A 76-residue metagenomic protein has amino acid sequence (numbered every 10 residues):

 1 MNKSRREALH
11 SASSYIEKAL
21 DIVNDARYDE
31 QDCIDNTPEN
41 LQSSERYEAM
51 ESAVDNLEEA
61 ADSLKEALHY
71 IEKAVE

Functional and structural regions predicted by a protein language model:
M1-E76: Long, low-complexity or tandemly repetitive, helically biased scaffold regions used for multimeric assembly/adhesion
